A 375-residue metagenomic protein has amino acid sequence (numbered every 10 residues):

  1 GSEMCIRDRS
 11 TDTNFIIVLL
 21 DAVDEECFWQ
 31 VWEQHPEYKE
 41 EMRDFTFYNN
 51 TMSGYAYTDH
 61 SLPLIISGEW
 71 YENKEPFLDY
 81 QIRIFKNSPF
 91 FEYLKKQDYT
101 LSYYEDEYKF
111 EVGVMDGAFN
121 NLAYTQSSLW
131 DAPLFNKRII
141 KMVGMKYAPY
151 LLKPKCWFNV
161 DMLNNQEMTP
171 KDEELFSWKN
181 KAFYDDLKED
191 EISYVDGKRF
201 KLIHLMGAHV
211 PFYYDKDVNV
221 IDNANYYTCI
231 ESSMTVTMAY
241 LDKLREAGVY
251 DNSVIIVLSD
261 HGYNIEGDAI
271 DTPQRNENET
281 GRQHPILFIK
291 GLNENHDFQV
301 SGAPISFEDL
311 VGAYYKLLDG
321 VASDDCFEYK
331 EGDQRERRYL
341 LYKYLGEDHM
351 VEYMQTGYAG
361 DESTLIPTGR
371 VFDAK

Functional and structural regions predicted by a protein language model:
G1-K375: Catalytic domains that recognize anionic headgroups
